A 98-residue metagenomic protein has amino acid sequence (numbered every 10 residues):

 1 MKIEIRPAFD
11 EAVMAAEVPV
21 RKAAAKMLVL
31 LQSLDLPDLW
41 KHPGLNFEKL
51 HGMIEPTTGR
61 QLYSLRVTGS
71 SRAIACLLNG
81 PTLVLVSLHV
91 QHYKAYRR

Functional and structural regions predicted by a protein language model:
M1-D35: Arg/Lys-rich, positively charged N-terminal/basic patches that mediate binding to nucleic acids
P7, P43-L45, G69: A general secondary-structure junction signal
E11, K22, R60-R98: Enriched for short, Lys/Arg-rich terminal
E17-V18, E48, R97: Amphipathic alpha-helical interaction segments
R21, L36-W40, Q91: Residue-level signal for secondary-structure boundary elements
A24-L30, N46, P81-V84: Terminal low-complexity, poorly structured segments
L34-L65: A short, surface-exposed loop/turn module that caps and links secondary-structure elements
